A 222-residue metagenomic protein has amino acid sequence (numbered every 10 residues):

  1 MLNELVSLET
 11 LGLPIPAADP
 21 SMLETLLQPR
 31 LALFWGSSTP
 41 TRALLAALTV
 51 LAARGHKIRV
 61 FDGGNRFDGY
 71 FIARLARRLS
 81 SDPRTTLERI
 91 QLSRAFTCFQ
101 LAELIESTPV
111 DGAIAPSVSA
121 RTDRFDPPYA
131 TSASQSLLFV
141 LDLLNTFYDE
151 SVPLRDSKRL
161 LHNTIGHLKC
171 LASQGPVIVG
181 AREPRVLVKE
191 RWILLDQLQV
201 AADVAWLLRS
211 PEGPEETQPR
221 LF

Functional and structural regions predicted by a protein language model:
L5-A17: N-terminal pre-Walker A segment at the start of P-loop NTPase domains
I15-G55, V60-N65: Glycine-rich P-loop/Walker A and Walker A-like loops and their local beta1-loop-alpha1 context in P-loop NTPases
Q28-R30, G55-H56, L87, Q135 (+2 more regions): Short, well-ordered alpha-helix to beta-strand connector turns
L33, L137-L141, I178: Structural motif
L45, E106, L154-L168, R191: Well-ordered, non-membrane alpha-helical segments in soluble/globular domains
G63-S119, D126, A133-E150: Conserved inter-motif catalytic segment of the P-loop NTP-binding fold
T146-S151, R185-K189: Short, solvent-exposed loop/turn segments at secondary-structure junctions
H162-F222: Phosphate-binding/switch region of NTP-binding enzymes
